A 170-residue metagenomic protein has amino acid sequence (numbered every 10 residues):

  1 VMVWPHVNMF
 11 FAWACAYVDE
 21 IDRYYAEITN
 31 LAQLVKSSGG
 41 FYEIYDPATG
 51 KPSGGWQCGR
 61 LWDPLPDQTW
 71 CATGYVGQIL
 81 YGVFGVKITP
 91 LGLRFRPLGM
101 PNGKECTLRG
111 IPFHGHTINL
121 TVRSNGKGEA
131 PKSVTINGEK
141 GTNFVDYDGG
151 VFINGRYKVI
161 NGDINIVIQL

Functional and structural regions predicted by a protein language model:
V1-M2, P66: A short glycine-threonine-serine/GTX helix/turn-capping micro-motif
V3-N8: Generic helix N-cap/helix-start motif at coil->alpha-helix transitions
F10-L170: Non-catalytic C-terminal accessory modules of carbohydrate-active enzymes
